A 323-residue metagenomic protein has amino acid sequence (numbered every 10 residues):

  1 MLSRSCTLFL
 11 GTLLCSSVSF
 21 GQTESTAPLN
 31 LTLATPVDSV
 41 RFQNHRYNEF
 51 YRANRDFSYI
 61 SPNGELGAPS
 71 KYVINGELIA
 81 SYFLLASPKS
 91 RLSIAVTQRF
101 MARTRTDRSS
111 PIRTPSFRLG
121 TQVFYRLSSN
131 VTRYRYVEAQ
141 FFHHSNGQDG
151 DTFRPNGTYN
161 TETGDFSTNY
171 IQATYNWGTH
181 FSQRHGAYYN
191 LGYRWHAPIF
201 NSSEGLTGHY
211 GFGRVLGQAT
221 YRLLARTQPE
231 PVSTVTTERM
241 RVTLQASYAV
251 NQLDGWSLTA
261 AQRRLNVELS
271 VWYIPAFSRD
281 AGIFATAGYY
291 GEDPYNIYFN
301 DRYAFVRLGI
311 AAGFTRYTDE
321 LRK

Functional and structural regions predicted by a protein language model:
M1-V40, T318-K323: Cleavable N-terminal export/targeting peptides
T23-L84, A311-T315: Short glycine/proline- and aromatic-enriched beta-strand/turn motifs that initiate or cap beta-hairpins
S25, L253-G255, A260-K323: Predominantly the C-terminal beta-signal and adjacent terminal strand-loop region of outer-membrane beta-barrel
A34-N54, S87-R263, G291-E292, D301-A304: Outer-membrane pore/translocation modules
G76-Y82, Q122-R126, E268-S270: Short alpha-helical segments and helix-capping/turn motifs at coil-helix boundaries
